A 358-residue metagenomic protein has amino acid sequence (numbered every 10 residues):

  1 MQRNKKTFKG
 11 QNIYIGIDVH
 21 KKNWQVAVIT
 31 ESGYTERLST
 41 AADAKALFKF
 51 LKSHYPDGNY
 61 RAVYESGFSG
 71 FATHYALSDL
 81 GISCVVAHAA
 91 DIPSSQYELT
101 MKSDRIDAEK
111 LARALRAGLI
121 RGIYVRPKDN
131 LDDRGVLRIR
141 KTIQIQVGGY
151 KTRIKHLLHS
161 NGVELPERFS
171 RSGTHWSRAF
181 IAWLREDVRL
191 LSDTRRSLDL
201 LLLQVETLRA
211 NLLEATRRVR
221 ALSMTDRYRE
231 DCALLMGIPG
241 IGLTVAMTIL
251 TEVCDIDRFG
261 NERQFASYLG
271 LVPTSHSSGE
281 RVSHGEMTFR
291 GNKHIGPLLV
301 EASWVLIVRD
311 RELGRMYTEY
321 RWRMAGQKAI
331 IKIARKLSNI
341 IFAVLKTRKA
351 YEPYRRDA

Functional and structural regions predicted by a protein language model:
F8-I29, L111: Gly/Thr-rich phosphate-binding beta-strand-loop-beta motif of the actin/hexokinase/Hsp70
K22-A46: Short glycine-rich, Thr/Ser-proximal phosphate-binding strand/loop in the N-terminal lobe of ATP-dependent enzymes
A44-R61: Short, basic/hydrophobic alpha-helical segments
V85-R126, L131, R281-R290: Short alpha-helix plus adjacent loop in nuclease-associated cores
K141-L234: Glycine-rich, often acidic, oxyanion-interacting loops/wings at catalytic, nucleic-acid, or phospho-protein interfaces
A233-G237, L243-G326: Phosphate-backbone recognition surface of nucleic-acid-processing proteins
E280, Y317-A358: Low-complexity, acidic/Ser/Thr- and charged residue-rich accessory regions of DNA metabolism proteins
